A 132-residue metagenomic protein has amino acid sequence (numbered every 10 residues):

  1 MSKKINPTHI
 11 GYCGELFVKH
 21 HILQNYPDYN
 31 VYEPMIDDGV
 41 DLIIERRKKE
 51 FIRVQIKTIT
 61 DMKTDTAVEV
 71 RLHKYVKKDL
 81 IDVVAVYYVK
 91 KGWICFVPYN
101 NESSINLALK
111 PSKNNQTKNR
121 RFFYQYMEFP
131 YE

Functional and structural regions predicted by a protein language model:
M1-D38, I43-E132: Mixed-charge (Asp/Glu-Lys/Arg
